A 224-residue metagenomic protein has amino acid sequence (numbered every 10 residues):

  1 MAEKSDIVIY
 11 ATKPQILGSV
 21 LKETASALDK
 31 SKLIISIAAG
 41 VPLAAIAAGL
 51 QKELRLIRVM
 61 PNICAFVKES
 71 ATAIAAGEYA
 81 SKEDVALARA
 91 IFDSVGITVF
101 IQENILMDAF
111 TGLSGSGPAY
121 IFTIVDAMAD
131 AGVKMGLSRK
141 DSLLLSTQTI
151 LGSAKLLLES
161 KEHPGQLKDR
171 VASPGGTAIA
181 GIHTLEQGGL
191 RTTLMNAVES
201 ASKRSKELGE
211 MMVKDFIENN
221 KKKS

Functional and structural regions predicted by a protein language model:
M1, L17, S138-S146, L167 (+1 more regions): Small-residue helix-packing motif on alpha-helices
A2-I74, E78: Rossmann-like NAD(P)(H) cofactor-binding subdomain of soluble oxidoreductases
S5, L17, L21, L43 (+9 more regions): A general structural signal for well-ordered alpha-helical segments in protein cores
A45-R55, A71-A109, F122-E159: Internal alpha-helical scaffold of NAD(P)-dependent oxidoreductase catalytic cores
I57, L106-G112, P164-D169: Short pre-catalytic strand/loop immediately N-terminal to key active-site residues, enriched for Gly-Thr
T147, L151-S224: NAD(P)-dependent Rossmann-like dehydrogenase/reductase catalytic/cofactor-binding core
